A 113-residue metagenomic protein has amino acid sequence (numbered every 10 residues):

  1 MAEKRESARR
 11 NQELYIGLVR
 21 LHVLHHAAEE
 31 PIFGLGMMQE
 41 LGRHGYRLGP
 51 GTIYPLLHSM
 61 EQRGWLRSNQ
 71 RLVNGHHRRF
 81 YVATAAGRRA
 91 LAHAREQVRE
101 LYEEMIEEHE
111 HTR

Functional and structural regions predicted by a protein language model:
M1-Q12: Short, Lys/Arg-enriched N-terminal segment that forms or immediately precedes the first helix of a structured domain
N11-T52, H58: N-terminal helix-turn-helix DNA-binding core of bacterial DNA-binding proteins
E29, H44-G45, A90, A94-Q97: Histidine kinase transmitter module recognition
P50, H76-H77: Short, aromatic/basic-enriched loop-to-helix "N-cap" motif that marks the start of an alpha-helix at regulatory
I53, M60, Y81: Conserved active-site tyrosine of GNAT-family acetyltransferases
R63-G75, V82: Beta-hairpin "wing" of winged helix-turn-helix
H77-R95: Basic, amphipathic "hinge/linker" alpha-helix immediately C-terminal to the N-terminal HTH DNA-binding motif
L91-R113: Amphipathic alpha-helical dimerization/coiled-coil segments that flank or bridge DNA-binding/regulatory modules
